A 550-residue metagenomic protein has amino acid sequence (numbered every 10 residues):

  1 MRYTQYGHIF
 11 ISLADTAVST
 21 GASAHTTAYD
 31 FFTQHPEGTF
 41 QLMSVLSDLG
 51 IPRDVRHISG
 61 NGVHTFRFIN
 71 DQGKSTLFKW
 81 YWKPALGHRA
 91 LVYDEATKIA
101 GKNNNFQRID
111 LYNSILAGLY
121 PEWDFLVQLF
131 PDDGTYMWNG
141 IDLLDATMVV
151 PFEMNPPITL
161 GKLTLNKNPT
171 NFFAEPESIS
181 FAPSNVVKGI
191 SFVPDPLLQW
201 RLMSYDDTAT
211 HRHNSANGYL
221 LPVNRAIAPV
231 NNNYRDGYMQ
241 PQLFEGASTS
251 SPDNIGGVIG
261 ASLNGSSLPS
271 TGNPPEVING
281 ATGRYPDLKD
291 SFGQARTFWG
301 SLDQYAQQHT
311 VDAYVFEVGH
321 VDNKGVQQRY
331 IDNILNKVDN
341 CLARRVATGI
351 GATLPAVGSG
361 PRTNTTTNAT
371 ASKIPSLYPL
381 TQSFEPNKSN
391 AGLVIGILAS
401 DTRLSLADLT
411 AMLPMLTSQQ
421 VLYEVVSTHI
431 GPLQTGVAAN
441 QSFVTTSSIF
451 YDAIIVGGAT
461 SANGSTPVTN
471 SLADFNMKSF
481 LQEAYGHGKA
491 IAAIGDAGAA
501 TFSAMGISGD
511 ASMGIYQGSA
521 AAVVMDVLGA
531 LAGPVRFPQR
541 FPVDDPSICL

Functional and structural regions predicted by a protein language model:
M1-T402, L406-T410, P414-L422, I430-S442 (+2 more regions): Active-site-adjacent core segments of small-molecule enzymes
A369-E424, H429-L550: Active-site-adjacent pocket-lining segments in enzyme domains
